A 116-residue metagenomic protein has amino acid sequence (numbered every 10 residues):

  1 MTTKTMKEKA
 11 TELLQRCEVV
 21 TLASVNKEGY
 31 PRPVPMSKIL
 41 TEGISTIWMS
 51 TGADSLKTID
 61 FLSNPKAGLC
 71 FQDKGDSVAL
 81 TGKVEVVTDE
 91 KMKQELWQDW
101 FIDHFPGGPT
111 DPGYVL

Functional and structural regions predicted by a protein language model:
M1-T2, A79-L116: Charged, gly/pro-rich active-site loop segments
M1-T5, K57-T58: Short, positively charged
T3-T11, Q15: Onset of an N-terminal alpha helix
E12-K27, A67-C70: A short, Trp-centered hydrophobic/proline-enriched beta-strand micro-motif
V19, P33-M36: Short glycine-rich loop/turn motifs
T21, T46-W48, A79: General beta-strand recognition
E28-Y30, K83: Residue-level signal for well-ordered, solvent-exposed loop/turn and beta-edge residues enriched in charged/polar side
I39-G75: A short mixed-secondary-structure module that forms the rim of ligand-binding clefts
